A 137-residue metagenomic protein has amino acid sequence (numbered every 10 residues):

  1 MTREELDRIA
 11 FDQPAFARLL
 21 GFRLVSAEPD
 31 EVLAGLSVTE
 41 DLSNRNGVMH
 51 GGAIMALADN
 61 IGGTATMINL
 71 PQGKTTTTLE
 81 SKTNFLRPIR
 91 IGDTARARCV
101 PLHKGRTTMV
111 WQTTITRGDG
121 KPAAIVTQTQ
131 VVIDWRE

Functional and structural regions predicted by a protein language model:
M1-E137: Terminal targeting signals and extreme-terminal segments of soluble enzymes
